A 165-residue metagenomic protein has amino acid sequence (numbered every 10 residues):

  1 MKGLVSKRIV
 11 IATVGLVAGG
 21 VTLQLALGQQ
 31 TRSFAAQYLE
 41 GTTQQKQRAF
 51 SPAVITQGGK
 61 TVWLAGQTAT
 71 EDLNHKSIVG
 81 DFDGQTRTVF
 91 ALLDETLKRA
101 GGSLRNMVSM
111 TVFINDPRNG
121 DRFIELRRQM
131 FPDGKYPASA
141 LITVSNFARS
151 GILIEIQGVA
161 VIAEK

Functional and structural regions predicted by a protein language model:
M1-S6: N-terminal secretory signal peptides that target proteins for export/translocation
R8-A91, E95-A100, R105-V108, I114-K165: N-terminal presequence-like segments and the immediate start of the first folded domain
